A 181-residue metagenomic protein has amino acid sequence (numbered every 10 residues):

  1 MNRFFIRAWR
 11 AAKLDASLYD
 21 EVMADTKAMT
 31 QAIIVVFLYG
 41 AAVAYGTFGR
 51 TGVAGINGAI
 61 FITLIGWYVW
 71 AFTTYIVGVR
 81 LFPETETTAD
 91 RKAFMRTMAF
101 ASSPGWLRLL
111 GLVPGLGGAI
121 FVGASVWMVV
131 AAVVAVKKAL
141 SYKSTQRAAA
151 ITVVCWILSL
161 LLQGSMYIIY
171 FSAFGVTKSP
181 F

Functional and structural regions predicted by a protein language model:
M1-A89: Selected alpha-helical membrane-embedding segments in polytopic membrane proteins
V22-M29, T97-S102, K143: Loop-to-transmembrane-helix entry motif
M29-I33, D90-R96, R147-A150: Membrane-interface alpha-helices at helix entry/exit sites of multi-pass transporters
A42-G49, A131-V134, I169, A173: Residue-level signal for alpha-helical transmembrane segments in multi-pass membrane proteins
R50-T51, F82-P83, L112-L116, S141 (+1 more regions): Short helix-capping/hinge motifs at transmembrane helix termini and TM-loop junctions
A54-V77, K92, A101-L161: Selective recognition of hydrophobic, aromatic-rich stretches within alpha-helical transmembrane segments of polytopic
L161-F181: Juxtamembrane boundary at the C-terminal end of a transmembrane helix
